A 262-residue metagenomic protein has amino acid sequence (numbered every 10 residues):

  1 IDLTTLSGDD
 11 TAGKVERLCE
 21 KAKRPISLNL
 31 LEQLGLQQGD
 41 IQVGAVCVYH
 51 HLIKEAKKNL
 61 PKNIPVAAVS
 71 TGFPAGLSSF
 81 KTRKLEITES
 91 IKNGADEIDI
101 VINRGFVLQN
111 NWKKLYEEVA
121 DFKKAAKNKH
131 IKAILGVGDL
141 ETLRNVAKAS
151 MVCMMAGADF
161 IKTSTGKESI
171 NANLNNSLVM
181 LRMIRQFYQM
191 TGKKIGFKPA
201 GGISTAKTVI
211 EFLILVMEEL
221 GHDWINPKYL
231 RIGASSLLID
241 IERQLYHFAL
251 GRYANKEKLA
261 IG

Functional and structural regions predicted by a protein language model:
I1-L6: Generic N-terminal amphipathic, Lys/Arg-enriched alpha-helix
D9-I41, H50-F197, S204-S235, R243-G262: Alpha/beta enzyme core
D240: N-terminal beta-loop-helix "entrance" segment that forms/cooperates in small-molecule cofactor or anionic ligand
